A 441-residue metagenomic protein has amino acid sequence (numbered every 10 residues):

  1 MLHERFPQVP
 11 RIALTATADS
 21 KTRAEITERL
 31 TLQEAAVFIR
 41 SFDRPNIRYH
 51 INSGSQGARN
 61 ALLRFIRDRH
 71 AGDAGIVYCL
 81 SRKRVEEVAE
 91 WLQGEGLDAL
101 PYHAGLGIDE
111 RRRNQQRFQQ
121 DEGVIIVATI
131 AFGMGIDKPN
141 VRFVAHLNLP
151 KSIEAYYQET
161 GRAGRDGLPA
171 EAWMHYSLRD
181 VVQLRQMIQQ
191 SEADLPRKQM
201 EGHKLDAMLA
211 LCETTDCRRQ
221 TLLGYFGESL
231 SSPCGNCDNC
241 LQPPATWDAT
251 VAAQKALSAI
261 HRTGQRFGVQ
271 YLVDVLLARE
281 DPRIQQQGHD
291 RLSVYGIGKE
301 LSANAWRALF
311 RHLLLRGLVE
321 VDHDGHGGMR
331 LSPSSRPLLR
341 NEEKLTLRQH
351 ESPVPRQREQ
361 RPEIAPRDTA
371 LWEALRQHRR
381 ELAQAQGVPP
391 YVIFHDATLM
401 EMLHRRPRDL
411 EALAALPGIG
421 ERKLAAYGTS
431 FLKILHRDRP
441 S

Functional and structural regions predicted by a protein language model:
M1, D194-Q199, T215, R356 (+1 more regions): ATP-dependent helicase/translocase motor core
M1-L195, M200-H203, G227-S232, D238-N239: Helicase motor core with emphasis on the C-terminal RecA-like subdomain
A24-E28, N60-R64, E86-G94, R112-Q116 (+20 more regions): Solvent-exposed alpha-helical segments within well-ordered globular domains of core cellular machineries
H146, L211, E401-M402: Short alpha-helical segment immediately N-terminal to, or the first helix within, an HTH/HTH-like DNA-binding domain
Y176-L178, L222, A278-R279: Short glycine-enriched loops at secondary-structure junctions
P196-E228: Short, charged low-complexity linear segments at domain edges
E201-G202, S231-S441: Accessory DNA-binding and partner-docking regions appended to nucleic-acid-acting proteins, especially the terminal
